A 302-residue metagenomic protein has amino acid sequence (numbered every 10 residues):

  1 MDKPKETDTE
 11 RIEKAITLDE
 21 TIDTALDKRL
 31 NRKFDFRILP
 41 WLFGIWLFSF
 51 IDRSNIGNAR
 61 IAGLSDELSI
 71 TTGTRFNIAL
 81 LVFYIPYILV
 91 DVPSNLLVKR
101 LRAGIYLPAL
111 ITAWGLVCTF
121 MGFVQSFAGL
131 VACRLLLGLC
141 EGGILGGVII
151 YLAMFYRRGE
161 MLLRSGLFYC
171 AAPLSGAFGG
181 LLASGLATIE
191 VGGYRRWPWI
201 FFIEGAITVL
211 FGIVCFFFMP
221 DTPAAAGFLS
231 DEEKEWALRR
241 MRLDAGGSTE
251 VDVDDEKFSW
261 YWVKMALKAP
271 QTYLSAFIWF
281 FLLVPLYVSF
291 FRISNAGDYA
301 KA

Functional and structural regions predicted by a protein language model:
M1-A59, D66, K264: Cytosolic juxtamembrane N-terminal segment immediately preceding the first transmembrane helix of multi-pass
S54, F83-V92, G142, A177: Residue-level signature of mid-helix packing/kink "hotspots" within the transmembrane helices of 12-pass Major
G57-L89: Extracellular/periplasmic helix-loop-helix junction of adjacent transmembrane segments in MFS-like secondary
G57-N58, F258-A302: Extracytoplasmic gate region of multi-pass secondary transporters
I88-L130: Conserved MFS/SLC helix-loop-helix module at the cytosolic interface between two early adjacent transmembrane helices
S126-R134, R195-R196, Y273-S275: Short hydrophobic/alpha-helical segments at membrane-entry points of transmembrane helices in Major Facilitator
C133-C170: Cytoplasmic helix-loop-helix junction between adjacent transmembrane helices in 12-TM secondary transporters
R158-A172, A187-V263: Central mid-sequence intracellular linker of multi-pass
